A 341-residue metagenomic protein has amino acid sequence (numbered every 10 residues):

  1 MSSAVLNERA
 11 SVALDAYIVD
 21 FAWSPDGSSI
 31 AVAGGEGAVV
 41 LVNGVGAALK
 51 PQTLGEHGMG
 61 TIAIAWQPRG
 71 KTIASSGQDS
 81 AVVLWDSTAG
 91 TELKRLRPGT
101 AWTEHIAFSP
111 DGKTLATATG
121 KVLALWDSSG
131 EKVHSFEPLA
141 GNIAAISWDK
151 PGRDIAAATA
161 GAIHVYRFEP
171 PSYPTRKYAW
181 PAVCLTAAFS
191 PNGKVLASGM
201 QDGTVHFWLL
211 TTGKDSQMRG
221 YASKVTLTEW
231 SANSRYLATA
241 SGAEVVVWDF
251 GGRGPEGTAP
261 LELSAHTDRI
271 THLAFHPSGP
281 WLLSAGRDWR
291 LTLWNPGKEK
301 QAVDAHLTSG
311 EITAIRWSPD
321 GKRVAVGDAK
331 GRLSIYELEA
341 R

Functional and structural regions predicted by a protein language model:
M1-R341: WD40-repeat beta-propeller superdomains and closely related acidic/aromatic-rich repeat-like regions
